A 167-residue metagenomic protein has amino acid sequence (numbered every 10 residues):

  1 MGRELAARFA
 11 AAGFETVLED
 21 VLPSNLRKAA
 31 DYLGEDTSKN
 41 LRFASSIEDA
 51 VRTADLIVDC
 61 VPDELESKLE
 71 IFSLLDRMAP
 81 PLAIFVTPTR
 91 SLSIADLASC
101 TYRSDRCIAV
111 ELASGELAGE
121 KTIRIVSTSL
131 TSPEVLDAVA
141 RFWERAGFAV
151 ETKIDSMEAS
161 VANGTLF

Functional and structural regions predicted by a protein language model:
M1-D36, G115: NAD(P)+-binding Rossmann beta1-loop-alpha1 motif at the extreme N-terminus of oxidoreductases
E35-F43, D105-R106, F148: A short helix-to-beta-strand connector/capping loop
R42-I47, T152: Short acidic-hydrophobic, aromatic-tinged amphipathic segments that line or gate anion-handling sites
S46-R106: Rossmann-fold NAD(P) dinucleotide-binding segment
I84-I154: Rossmann-fold dinucleotide-binding core
E151-T152, M157-F167: Active-site-lining helix/loop region of Rossmann-like oxidoreductase modules
